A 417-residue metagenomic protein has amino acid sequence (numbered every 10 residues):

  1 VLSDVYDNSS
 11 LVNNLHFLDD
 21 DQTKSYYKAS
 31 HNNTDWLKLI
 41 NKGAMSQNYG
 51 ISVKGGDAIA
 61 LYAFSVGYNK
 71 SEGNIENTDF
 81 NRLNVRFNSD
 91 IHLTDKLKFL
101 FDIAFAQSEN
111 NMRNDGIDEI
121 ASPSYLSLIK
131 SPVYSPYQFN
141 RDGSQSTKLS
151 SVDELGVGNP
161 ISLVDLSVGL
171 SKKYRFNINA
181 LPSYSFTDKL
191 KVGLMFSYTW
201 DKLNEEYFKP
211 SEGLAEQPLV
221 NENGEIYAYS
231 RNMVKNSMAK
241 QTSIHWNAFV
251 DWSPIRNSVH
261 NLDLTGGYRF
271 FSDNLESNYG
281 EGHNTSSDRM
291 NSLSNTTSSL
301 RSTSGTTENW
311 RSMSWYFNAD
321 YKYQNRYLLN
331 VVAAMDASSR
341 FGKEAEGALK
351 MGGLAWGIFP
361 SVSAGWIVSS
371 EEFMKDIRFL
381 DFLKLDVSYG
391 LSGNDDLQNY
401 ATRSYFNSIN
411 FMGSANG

Functional and structural regions predicted by a protein language model:
V1-N32, G73-T78, N84, N88-N177 (+4 more regions): Surface-exposed loop/interface segments of Gram-negative outer-membrane beta-barrel transport/assembly proteins
I40, N48-K70, N74, R86-H92 (+3 more regions): Predominantly transmembrane beta-strands of Gram-negative outer membrane beta-barrel pores used for transport
I40-A44, T307-E308: Short Gly/Pro-enriched turn/cap motifs at secondary-structure boundaries
G50-K54, S65, N88, N179-L181 (+5 more regions): Outer-membrane beta-barrel architecture
G55-D57, I91, I103, P182-Y184 (+7 more regions): Residue-level signature of outer-membrane beta-barrel architecture
Y62, W315-A334: Short, contiguous hydrophobic alpha-helices characteristic of membrane insertion segments
V66-E72, L329-S338: Transmembrane beta-strand segments that form the barrel wall of outer-membrane beta-barrel proteins
G347-P360: Short turn/helix-capping motifs enriched in Asx and small/polar residues
